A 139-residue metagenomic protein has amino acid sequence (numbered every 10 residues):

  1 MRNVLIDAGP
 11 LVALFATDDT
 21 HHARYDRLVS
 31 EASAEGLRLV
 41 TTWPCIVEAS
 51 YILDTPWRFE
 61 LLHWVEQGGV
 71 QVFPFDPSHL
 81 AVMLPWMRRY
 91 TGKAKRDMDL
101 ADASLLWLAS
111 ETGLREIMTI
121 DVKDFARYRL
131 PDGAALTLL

Functional and structural regions predicted by a protein language model:
M1-L39, I52-H63, P131-D132: Short, well-structured N-terminal submotif of metal-dependent ribonuclease cores
A8, W43, D99-A103: Conserved glycosyltransferase catalytic-site signature
G9-P10, P44, S78, K123: Alpha-helix/helix-capping structural signal
V12, I46-S50, L84: Amphipathic alpha-helical segments within well-ordered protein domains
A34-L39, G69-Q71, E111-E116: Short active-site oxyanion
P44, S50, T55-S78: Active-site-proximal, substrate-binding regions of enzyme catalytic domains and RNA-binding/basic surfaces
F73-E116, I120: Active-site neighborhoods of divalent-metal-dependent phosphate/nucleic-acid chemistry enzymes
S110-L139: Acidic, PIN/NYN-like endoribonuclease modules and their adjacent C-terminal/linker elements
